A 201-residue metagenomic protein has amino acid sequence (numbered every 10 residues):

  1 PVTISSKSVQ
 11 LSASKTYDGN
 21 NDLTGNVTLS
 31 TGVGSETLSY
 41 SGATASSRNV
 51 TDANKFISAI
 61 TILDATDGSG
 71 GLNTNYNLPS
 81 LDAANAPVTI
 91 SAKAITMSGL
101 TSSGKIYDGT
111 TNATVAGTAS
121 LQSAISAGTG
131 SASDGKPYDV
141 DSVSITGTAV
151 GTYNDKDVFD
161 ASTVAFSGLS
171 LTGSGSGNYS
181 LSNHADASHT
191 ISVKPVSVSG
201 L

Functional and structural regions predicted by a protein language model:
P1-L201: Short loop/turn motifs that initiate or flank beta-strands
